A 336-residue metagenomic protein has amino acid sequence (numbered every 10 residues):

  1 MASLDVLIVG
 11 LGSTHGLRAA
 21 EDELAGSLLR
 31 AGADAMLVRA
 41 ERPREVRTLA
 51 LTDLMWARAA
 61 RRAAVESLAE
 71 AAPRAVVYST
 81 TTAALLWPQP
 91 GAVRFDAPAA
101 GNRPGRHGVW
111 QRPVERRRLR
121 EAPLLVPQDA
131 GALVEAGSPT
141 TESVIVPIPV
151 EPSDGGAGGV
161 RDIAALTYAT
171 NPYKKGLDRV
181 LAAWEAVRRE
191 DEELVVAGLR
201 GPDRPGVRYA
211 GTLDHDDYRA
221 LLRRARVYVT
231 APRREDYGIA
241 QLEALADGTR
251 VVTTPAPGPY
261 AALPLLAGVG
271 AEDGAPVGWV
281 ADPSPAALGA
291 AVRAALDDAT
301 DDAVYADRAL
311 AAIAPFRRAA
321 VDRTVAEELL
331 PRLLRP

Functional and structural regions predicted by a protein language model:
L54, R58, P283, A287 (+1 more regions): A charged, aromatic-enriched C-terminal amphipathic alpha-helix characteristic of glycosyltransferases across folds
V77, T82, L86-R106: Active-site proximal beta-strand in glycosyltransferases
R106-Q128: Membrane-proximal helix-turn-helix segments that form the acceptor-binding/catalytic region of lipid-linked
G131, P149: Carbohydrate-associated surface elements
V150, G156-K175, L181-A186, L194-V195: Conserved donor-binding/catalytic core segment of Leloir-type glycosyltransferases
R233: Aromatic "clamp/platform" in nucleotide-sugar-dependent glycosyltransferases that forms part of the donor/acceptor
R250-T254, Y260: Short hydrophobic beta-strand element within catalytic cores of glycosyltransferases and related nucleotide-activated
Y260-A294: Change "using UDP/GDP/dTDP sugars" to "using nucleotide sugars
